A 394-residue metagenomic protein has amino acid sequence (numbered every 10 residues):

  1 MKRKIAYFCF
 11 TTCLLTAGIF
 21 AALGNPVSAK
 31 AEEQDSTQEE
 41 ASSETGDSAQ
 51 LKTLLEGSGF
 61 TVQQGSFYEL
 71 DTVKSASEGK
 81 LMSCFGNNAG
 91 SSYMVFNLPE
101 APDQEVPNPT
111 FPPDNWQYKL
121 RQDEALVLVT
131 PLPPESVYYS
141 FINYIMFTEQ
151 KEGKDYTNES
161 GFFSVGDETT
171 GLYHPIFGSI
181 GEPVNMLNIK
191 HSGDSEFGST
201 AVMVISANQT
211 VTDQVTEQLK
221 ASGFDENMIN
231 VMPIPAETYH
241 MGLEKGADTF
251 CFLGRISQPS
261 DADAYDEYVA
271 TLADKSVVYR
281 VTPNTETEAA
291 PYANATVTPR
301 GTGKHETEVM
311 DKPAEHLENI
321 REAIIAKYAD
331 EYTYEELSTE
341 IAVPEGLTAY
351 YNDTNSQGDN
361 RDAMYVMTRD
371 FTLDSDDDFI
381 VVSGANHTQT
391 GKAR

Functional and structural regions predicted by a protein language model:
M1-T12: Bacterial N-terminal signal peptides that target proteins for export
F10-A21: Hydrophobic alpha-helical targeting segments used for export or membrane insertion
I19-S36: Sec-dependent signal peptide cleavage junction
E39-R394: A compositional/structural signature for long, glycine/proline-rich flexible linkers and loops on extracytoplasmic
